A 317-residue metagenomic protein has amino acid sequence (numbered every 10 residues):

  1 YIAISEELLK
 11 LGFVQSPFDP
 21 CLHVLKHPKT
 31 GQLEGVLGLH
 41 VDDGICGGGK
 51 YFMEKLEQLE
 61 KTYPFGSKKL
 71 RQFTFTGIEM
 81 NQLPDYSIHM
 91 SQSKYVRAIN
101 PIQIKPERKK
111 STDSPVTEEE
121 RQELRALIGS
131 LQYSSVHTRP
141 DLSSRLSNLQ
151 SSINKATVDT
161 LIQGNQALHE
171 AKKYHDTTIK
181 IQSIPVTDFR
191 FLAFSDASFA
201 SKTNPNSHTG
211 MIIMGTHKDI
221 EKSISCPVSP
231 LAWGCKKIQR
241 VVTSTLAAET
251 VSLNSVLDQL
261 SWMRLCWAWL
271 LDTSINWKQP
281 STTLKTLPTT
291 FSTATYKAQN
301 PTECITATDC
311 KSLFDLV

Functional and structural regions predicted by a protein language model:
Y1-V317: Long, low-complexity, charge-biased intrinsically disordered regions
